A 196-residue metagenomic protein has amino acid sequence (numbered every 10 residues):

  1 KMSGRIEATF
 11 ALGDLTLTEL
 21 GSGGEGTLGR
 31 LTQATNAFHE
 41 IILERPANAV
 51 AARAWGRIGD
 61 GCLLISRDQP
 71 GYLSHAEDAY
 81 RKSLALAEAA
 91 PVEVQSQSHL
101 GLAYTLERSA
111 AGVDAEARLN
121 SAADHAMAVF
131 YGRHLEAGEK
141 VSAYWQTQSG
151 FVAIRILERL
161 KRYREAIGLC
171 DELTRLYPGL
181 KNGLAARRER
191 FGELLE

Functional and structural regions predicted by a protein language model:
K1-E196: Acidic, polar-rich low-complexity tracts and alpha-helical solenoid repeat scaffolds
